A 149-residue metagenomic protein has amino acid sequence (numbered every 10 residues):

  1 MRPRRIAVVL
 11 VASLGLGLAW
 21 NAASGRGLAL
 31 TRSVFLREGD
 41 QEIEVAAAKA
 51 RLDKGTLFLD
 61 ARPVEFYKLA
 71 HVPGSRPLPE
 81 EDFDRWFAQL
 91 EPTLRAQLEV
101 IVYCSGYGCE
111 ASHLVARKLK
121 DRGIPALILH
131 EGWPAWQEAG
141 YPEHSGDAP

Functional and structural regions predicted by a protein language model:
M1-L69, P149: Flexible, polar/low-complexity N-terminal or interdomain linker segments that lie immediately upstream of folded
L14, K49, R76, H113-R117: Residues within alpha-helical segments
S33, E80-E81, G146: Generic beta-structure capping elements
R37-V102, G106-G108: Positively charged, proline/Ser/Thr-rich regional signature most characteristic of the Rhodanese/CDC25-like
L57, P125, P142: Residue-level detector of anion-binding/catalytic polar loops
R76-L78, L127-L129, H144: General small-molecule cofactor/ligand-binding pocket signal
E91-Q137: Catalytic cysteine-centered active loop of the rhodanese-like fold, especially the PTP/DSP P-loop
G140-P149: Active-site neighborhoods of enzymes that stabilize oxyanions during catalysis
